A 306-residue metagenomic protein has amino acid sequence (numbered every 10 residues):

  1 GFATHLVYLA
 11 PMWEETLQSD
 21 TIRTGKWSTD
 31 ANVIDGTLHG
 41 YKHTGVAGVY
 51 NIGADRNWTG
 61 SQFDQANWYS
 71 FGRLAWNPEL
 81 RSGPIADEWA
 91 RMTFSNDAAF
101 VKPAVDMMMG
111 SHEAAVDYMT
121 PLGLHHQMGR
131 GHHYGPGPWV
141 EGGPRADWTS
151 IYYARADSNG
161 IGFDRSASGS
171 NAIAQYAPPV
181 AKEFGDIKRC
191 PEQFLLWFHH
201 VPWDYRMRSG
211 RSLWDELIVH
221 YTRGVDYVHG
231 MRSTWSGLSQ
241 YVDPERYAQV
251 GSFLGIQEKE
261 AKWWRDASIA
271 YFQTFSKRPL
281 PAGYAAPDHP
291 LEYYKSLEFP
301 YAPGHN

Functional and structural regions predicted by a protein language model:
P11-D20: Acidic, Ser/Thr-rich peripheral helices and adjacent loops at domain boundaries
I22-N306: Catalytic domains of carbohydrate-active enzymes that cleave complex glycans
